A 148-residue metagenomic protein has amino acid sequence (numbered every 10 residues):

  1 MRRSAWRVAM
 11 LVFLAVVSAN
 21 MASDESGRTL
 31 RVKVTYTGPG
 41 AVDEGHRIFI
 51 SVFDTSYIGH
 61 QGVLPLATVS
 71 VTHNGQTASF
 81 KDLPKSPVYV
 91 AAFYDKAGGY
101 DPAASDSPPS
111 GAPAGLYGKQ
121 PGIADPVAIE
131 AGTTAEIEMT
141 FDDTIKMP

Functional and structural regions predicted by a protein language model:
M1-M10: Bacterial N-terminal signal peptides that target proteins for export
F13-G27: Bacterial Sec-dependent signal peptides at the C-terminal "C-region" and cleavage site
R28-G38: A short, amphipathic beta-strand motif
T35, F49-T55, A91-A97: Predominantly extracellular/luminal cell-surface or secreted proteins
P39-H60: Short, ordered, surface-exposed loop/turn motifs in non-cytosolic proteins
I58-Q76: Short, acidic Ser/Thr/Gly-rich low-complexity loop/linker segments typical of extracellular and cell-surface proteins
A78-Y89, Y94-A97: Short Pro-Gly-centered beta-turn/loop motif in secreted/extracellular proteins
K96-E138, D142: Structured interaction patches on ligand/partner-binding surfaces of diverse proteins
